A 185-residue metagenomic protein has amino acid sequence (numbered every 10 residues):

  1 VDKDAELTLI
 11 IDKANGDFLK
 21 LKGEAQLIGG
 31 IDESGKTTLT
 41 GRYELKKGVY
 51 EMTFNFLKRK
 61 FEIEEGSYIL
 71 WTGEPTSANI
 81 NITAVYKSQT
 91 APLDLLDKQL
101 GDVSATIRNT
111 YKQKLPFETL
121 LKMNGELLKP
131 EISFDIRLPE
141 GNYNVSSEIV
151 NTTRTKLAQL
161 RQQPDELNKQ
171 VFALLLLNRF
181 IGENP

Functional and structural regions predicted by a protein language model:
V1-E183: Strand-loop-strand
